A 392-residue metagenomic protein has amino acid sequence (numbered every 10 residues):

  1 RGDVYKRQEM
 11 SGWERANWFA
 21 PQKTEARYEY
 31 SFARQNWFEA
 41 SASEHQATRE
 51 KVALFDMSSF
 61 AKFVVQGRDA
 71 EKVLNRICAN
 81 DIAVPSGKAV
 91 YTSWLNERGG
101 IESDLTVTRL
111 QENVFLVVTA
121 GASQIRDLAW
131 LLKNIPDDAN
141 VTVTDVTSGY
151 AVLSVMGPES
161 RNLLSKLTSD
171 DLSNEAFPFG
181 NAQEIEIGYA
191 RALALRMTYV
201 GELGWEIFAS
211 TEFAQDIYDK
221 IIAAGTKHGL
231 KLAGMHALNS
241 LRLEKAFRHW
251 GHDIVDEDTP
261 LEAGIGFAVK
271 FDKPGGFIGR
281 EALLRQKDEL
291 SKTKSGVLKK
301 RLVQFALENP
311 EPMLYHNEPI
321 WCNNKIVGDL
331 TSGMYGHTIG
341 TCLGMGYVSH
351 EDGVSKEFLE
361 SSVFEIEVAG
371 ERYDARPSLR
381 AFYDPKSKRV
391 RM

Functional and structural regions predicted by a protein language model:
R1-M392: Glycine/proline-enriched, intrinsically flexible loops and inter-domain linkers
